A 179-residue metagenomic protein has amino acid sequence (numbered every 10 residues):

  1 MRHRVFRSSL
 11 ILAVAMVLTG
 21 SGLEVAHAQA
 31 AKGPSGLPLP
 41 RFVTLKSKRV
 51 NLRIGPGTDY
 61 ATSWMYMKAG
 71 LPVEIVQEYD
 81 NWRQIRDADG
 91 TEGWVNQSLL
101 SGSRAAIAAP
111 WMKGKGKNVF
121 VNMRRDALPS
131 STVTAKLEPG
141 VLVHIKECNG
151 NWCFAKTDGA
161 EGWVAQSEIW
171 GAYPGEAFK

Functional and structural regions predicted by a protein language model:
M1-L12: Bacterial N-terminal signal peptides that target proteins for export
M16-V25: C-terminal segment of classical bacterial N-terminal signal peptides
Q29-F42, G57, M65, E74 (+6 more regions): Boundary regions of SH3-family modules and the immediately adjacent low-complexity/disordered segments in eukaryotic
K46-G55: Acidic/histidine-rich, surface-exposed loop or edge segments in extracytoplasmic proteins
L52, V121-R124: Bulky hydrophobic/aromatic "packing anchor" residues in well-ordered structure
Y79-N81, C148-N151: Short, charged beta-turn/beta-strand-edge "cap" motif at the junction between a beta-strand and an adjacent loop
R83-R86, K146: A structural feature that tracks compact, well-ordered secondary-structure segments with a strong bias toward
